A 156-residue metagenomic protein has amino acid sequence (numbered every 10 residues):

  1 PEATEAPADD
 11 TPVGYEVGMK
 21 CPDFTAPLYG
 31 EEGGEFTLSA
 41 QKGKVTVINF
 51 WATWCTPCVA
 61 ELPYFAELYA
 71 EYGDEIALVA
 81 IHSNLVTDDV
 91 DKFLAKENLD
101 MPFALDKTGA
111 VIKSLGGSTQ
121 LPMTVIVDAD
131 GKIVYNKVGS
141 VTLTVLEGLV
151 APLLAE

Functional and structural regions predicted by a protein language model:
P1-D23, E156: N-terminal targeting signals for export/organelle localization
Y15-E16, F24-T46: A short beta-strand-turn-helix
E35-V59, L78: Short active-site neighborhood of thiol/selenol oxidoreductases, capturing the structured segment around
G43-T46, G73-A77, L99-M101, A129: Loop/turn elements at helix/coil->beta-strand transitions in domains of secreted/extracellular proteins
V47-N49, Y69, A80, V125-I126: Hydrophobic beta-strand core positions in alpha/beta domains
V59-E97, K107-S114: Structural microenvironment flanking redox-active thiols in thiol-disulfide oxidoreductases
K92-D100, L105-L154: Thiol/disulfide oxidoreductase modules built on the thioredoxin-like
